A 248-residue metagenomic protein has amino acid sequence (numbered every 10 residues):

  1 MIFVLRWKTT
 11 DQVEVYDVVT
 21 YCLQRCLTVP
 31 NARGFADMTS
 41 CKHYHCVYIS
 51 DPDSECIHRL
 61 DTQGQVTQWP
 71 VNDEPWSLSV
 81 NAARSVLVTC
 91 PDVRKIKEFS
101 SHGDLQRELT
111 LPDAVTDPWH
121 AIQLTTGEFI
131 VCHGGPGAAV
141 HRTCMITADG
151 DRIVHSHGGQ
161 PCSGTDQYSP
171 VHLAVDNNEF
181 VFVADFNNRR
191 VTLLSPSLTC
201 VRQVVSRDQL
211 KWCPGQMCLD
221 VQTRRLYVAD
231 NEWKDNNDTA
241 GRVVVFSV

Functional and structural regions predicted by a protein language model:
M1-V248: Eukaryotic scaffold repeat domains enriched in small/polar residues
